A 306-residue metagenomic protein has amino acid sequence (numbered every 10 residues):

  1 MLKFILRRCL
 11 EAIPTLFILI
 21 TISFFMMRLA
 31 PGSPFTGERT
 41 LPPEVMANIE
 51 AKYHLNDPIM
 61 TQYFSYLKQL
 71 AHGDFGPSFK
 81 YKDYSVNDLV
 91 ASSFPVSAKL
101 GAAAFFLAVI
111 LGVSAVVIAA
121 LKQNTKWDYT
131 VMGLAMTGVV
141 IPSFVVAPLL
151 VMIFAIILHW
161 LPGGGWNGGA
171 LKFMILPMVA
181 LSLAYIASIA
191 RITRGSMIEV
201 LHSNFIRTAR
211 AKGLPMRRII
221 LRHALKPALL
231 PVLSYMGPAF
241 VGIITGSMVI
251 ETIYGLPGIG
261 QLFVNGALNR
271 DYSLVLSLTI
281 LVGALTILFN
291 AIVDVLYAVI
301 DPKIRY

Functional and structural regions predicted by a protein language model:
L2-K3, V90, F94-W127, S143 (+1 more regions): Alpha-helical transmembrane segments of integral membrane proteins, especially multi-pass inner/plasma-membrane
L6-L16: N-terminal signal-anchor/signal peptide hydrophobic helix marking the start of the first transmembrane segment
E11, L19, L107-A108, A135-G138 (+4 more regions): Transmembrane alpha-helical core residues of multi-pass small-molecule transporters, especially secondary transporters
T15-T21, L100, I292: Helix-terminus/capping and membrane-interface signal
L16-S65, K80, L158-L176: Hydrophobic alpha-helical transmembrane segments of membrane transport/permease proteins and related membrane-embedded
L19, S23-M27, A147, V151-A155 (+4 more regions): Juxtamembrane/transmembrane-helix interface segments of polytopic membrane transporters
S23-L29, Y66-K68, G133-P162, A180-A184 (+1 more regions): Membrane-water interface segments at the C-terminal ends of transmembrane alpha-helices in multi-pass inner-membrane
N56-V113: An internal, D/E-rich "acidic patch" concept
